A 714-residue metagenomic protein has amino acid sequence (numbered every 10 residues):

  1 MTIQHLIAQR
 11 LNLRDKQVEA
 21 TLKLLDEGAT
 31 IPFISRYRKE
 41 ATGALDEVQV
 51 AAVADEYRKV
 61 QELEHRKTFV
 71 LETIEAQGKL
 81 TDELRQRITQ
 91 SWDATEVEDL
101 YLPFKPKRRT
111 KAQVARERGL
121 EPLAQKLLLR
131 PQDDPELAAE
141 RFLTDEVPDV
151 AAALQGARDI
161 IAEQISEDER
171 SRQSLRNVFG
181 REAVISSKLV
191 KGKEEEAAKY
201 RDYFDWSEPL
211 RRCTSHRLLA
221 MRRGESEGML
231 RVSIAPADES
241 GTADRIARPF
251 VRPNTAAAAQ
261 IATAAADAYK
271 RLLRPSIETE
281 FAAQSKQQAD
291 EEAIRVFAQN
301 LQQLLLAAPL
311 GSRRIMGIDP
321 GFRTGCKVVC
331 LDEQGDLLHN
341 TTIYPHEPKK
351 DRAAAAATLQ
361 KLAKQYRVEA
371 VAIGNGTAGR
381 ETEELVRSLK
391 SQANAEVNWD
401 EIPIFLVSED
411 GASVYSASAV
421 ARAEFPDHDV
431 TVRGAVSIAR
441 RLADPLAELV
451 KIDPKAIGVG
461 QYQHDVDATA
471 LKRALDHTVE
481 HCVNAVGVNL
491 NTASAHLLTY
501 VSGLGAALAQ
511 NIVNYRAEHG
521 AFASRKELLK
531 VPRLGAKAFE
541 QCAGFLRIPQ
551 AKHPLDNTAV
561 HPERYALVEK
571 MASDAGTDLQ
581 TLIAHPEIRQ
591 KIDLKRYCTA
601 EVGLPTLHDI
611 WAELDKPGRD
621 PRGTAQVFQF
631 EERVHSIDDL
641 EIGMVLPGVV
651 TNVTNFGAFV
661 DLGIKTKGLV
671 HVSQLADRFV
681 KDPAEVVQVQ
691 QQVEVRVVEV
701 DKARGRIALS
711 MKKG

Functional and structural regions predicted by a protein language model:
M1-E19, D26: Generic start-of-chain signal for non-secretory N-termini
I3, Q61-K79, T89, V414 (+7 more regions): Long, highly charged, low-complexity intrinsically disordered interaction regions that mediate electrostatic DNA/RNA
K23-D26, P103, V114-E117, A220-G224 (+16 more regions): Replace "in large, NTP-powered and nucleic-acid-processing enzymes" with "in large, NTP-powered factors and other
Y37-K39, L128, A237, P320 (+12 more regions): Short, ordered loop/turn segments at secondary-structure junctions
Q49-A52, K59, L63-G317, R323-H428 (+3 more regions): Duplex nucleic acid-engaging cores and interfaces of nucleic-acid transaction enzymes
T73, R87, E98-Y101, G224-E239 (+3 more regions): Structured, non-catalytic alpha/beta "coupling" segments that mediate domain-domain communication and provide generic
N177-V184, I318-F322, G376-A378, V407-V414 (+5 more regions): A glycine-rich phosphate-binding loop feature that marks nucleotide/adenosyl-phosphate handling sites
I548-K552, D556-G714: Single-stranded RNA-binding regions, centering on S1/OB-family and related RNA-binding modules
